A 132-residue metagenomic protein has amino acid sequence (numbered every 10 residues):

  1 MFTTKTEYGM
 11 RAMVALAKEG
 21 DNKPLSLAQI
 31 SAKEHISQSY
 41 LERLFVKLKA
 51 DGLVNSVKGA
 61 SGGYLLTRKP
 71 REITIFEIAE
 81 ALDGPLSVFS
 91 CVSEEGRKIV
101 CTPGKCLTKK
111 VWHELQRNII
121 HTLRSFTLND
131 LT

Functional and structural regions predicted by a protein language model:
Y8-D21: Short amphipathic alpha-helical interface segments
K18-D21, A32, A50: The C-terminal cap of the DNA-recognition helix in HTH/winged-HTH DNA-binding domains, marking the helix-to-coil
L25-H35: A short alpha-helical element within helix-turn-helix/winged-helix DNA-binding domains across DNA-binding proteins
S39: Key DNA-contact positions within bacterial/archaeal DNA-binding proteins
L44-K49: Basic amphipathic alpha-helical segments that dock to polyanions
A50-L53, A81: Residue cluster at the C-terminal edge of the helix-turn-helix DNA-binding motif
L53-T67: Beta-hairpin "wing" of winged helix-turn-helix
T67-T132: Non-DNA-binding regulatory cores of transcription-related proteins, predominantly C-terminal effector-binding
